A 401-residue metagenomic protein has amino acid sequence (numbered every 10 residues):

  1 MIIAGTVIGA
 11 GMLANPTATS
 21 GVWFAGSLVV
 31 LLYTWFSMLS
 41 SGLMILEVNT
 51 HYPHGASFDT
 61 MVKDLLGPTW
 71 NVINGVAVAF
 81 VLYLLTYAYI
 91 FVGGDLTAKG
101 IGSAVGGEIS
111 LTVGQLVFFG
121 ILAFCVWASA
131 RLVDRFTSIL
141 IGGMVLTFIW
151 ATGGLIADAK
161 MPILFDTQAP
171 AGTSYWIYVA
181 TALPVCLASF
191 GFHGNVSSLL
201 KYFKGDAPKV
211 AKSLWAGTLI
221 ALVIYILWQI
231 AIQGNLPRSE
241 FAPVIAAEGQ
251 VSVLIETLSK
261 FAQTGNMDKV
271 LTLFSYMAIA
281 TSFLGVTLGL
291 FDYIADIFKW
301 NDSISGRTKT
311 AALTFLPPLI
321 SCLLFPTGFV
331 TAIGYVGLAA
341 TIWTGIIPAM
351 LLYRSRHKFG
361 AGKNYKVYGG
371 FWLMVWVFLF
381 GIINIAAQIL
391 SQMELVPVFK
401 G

Functional and structural regions predicted by a protein language model:
M1-V7, G75-V76, G100-S129, M144-A151 (+4 more regions): Transmembrane alpha-helical segments of multi-pass small-molecule transport proteins
P16-E47, I220, F399-G401: Extracellular loop-to-transmembrane helix junctions
S40-G106, T272-D296: Hydrophobic transmembrane alpha-helices that form the core helical bundles of multi-pass secondary transporters
A56-P68, L219-I279, W300: TM-loop-TM module centered on a large, flexible mid-protein loop between adjacent transmembrane helices in multi-pass
E108-V117, D206, A216-I224, Q233 (+4 more regions): Loop-to-transmembrane helix boundary motifs in multi-pass membrane proteins
E108-V117, S129-R131, R135-G249, V253-E256 (+1 more regions): Helix-loop-helix junctions that connect adjacent transmembrane segments in multi-pass membrane transporters
V145-G154, I279-G289, L313-P317, V336-G362: Hydrophobic alpha-helical segments of multi-pass membrane transport proteins
T327-G401: A generic transmembrane alpha-helix motif of multi-pass inner-membrane proteins
